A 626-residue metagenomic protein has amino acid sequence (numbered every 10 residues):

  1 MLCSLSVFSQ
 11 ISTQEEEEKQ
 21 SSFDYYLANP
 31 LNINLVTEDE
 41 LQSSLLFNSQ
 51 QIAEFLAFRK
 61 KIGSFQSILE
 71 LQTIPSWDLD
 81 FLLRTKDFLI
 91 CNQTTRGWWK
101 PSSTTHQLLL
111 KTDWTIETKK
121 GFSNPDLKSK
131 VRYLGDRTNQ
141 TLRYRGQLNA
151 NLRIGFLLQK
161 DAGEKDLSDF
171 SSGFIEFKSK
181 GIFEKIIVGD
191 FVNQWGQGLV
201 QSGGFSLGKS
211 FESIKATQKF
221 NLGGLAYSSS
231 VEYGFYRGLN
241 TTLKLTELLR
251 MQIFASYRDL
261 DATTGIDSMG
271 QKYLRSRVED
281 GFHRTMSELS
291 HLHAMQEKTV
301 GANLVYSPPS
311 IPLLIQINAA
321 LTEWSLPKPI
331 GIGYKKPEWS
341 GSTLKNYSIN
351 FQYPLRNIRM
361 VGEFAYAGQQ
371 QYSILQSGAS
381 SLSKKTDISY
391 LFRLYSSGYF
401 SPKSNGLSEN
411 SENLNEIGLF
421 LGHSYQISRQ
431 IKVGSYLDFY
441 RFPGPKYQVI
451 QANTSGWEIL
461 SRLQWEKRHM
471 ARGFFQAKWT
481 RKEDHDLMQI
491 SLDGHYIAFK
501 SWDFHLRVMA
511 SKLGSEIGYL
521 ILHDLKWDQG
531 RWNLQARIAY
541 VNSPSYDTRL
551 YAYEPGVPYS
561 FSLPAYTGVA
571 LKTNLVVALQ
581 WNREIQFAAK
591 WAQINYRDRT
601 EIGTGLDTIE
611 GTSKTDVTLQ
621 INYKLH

Functional and structural regions predicted by a protein language model:
M1-Q14: Bacterial Sec-dependent N-terminal signal peptides
E18-Q66, K86-F88, Q159: Amphipathic, charged-and-aliphatic alpha-helical interface segments that function as noncatalytic docking
W98-K128, G146, A150-F156, I186 (+3 more regions): Transmembrane beta-strand segments of Gram-negative outer membrane beta-barrel proteins
Y133-R137, G234-L239, M251, H293-I332 (+1 more regions): Exposed, low-structure sequence patches enriched in small/polar residues
L157-S171, L225-E232, S290-H293, A365-A367 (+1 more regions): Outer-membrane beta-barrel proteins
G163-L222, S228-D261, D387-F400, N533-Y546: Outer membrane beta-barrel
Q197, Q201-S230, D259-S290, S340-S342 (+2 more regions): A subset of solvent-exposed loop/turn segments in beta-rich extracellular surface proteins, enriched in glycine
Y233-H283, H293-M295, T299, N303: Aromatic- and glycine-enriched pocket-lining scaffold segments that form the walls of small-molecule binding clefts
